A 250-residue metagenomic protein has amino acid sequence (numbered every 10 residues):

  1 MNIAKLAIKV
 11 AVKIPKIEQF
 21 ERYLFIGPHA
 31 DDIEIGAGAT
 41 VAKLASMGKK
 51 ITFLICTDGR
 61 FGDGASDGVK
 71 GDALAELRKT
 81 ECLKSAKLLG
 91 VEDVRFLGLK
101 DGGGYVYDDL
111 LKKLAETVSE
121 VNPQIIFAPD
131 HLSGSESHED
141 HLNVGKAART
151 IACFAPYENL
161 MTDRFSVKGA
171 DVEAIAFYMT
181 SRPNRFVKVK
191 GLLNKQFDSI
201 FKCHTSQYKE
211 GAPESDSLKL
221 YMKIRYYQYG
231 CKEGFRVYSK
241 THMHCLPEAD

Functional and structural regions predicted by a protein language model:
M1-V121, C245-E248: Active-site rim/loop-helix segments in enzyme catalytic domains that contact anionic ligands
N2-L24, Y105-D250: Metal-dependent de-N-acetylase/amidase catalytic core
